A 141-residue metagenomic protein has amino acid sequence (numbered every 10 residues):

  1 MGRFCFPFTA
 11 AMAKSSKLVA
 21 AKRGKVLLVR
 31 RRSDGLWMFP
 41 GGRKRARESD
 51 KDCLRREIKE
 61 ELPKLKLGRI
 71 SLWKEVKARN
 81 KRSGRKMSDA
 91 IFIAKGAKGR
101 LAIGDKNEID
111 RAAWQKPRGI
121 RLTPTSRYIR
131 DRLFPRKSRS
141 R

Functional and structural regions predicted by a protein language model:
M1-P7, D89-I91: N-terminal leader/targeting segments
C5-V26: Conserved N-terminal beta-strand and adjoining loop/helix that marks the start of the Nudix/MutT-like hydrolase domain
F6-A10, A94, R136: Generic detector of N-terminal low-structure segments
S15, G24, V76-L101, A113-W114 (+1 more regions): Active-site-adjacent beta-strand/loop module that shapes the phosphate/pyrophosphate-binding cleft
K25-K64: Conserved Nudix-box catalytic region and its N-terminal flanking loop in Nudix hydrolases and closely related
R32-W37, K106-R141: Nudix hydrolase/Nudix homology domain
K44, V76, G96-A97, I109 (+1 more regions): Hydrophobic pocket-lining residues within nucleotide cofactor-binding pockets
L65-E75: A short coil-to-beta-strand element that immediately follows conserved catalytic motifs
